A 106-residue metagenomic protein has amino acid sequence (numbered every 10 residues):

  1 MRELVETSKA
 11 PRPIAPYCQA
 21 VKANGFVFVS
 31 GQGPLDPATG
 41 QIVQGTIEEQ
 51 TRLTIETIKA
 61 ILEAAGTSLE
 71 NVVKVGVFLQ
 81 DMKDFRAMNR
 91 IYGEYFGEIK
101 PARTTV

Functional and structural regions predicted by a protein language model:
M1-V106: Short, polar/acidic, helix-capping and beta-turn segments at strand->helix junctions that line the mouths
